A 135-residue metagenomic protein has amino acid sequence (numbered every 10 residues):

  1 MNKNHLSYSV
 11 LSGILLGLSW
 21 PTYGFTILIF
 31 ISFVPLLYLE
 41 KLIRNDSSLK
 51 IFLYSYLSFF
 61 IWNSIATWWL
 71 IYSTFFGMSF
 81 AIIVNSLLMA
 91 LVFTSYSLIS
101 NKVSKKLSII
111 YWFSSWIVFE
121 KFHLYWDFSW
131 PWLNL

Functional and structural regions predicted by a protein language model:
M1-L135: Membrane-embedded alpha-helical bundles of multi-pass enzymes that act on lipidic or dolichyl-linked glycan substrates
